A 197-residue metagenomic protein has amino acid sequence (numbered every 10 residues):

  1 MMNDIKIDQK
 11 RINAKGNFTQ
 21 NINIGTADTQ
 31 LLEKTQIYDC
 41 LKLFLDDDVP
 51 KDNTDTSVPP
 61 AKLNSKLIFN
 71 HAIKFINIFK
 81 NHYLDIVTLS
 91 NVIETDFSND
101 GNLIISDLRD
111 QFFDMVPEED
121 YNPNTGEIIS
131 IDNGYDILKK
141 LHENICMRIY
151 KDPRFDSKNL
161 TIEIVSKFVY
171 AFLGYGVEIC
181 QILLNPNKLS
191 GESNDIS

Functional and structural regions predicted by a protein language model:
M1-D39: Long, low-complexity intrinsically disordered regions enriched in small/polar and proline/glycine residues
T29-D46, P50, P59: Charged, amphipathic alpha-helical interface modules that flank catalytic cores or transmembrane segments and mediate
D47-S197: Long, low-complexity, intrinsically disordered terminal regions
